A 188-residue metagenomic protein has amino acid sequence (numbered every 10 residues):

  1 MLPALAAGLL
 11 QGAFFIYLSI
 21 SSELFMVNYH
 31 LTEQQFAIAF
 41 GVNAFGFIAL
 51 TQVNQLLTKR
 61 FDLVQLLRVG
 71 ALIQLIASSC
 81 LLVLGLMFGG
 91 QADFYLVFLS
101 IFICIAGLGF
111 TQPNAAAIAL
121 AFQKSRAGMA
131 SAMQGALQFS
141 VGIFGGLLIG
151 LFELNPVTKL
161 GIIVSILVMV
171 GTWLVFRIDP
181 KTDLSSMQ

Functional and structural regions predicted by a protein language model:
M1-I16, F102-A106: Pair of pore-lining "gating" transmembrane helices in MFS-fold secondary transporters
S19-Q35: Short amphipathic helix-loop junctions that connect adjacent transmembrane helices in Major Facilitator Superfamily/SLC
E33-G41, A132: Small-residue hotspots at the loop-to-helix junctions and early N-terminal turns of transmembrane alpha-helices
I38-F47, Q138: Transmembrane alpha-helical segments of major facilitator superfamily
L50-L66, E153: Helix-to-loop junctions at the C-terminal end of transmembrane segments in multipass secondary transporters
Q65-T111: C-terminal transmembrane helical hairpin of 12-TM major facilitator-type secondary transporters
G109, A116-L154, V164: A late C-terminal transmembrane helix in Major Facilitator Superfamily
V164-Q188: Multi-pass alpha-helical transporter architecture, strongest for 12-TM Major Facilitator/SLC carriers used
